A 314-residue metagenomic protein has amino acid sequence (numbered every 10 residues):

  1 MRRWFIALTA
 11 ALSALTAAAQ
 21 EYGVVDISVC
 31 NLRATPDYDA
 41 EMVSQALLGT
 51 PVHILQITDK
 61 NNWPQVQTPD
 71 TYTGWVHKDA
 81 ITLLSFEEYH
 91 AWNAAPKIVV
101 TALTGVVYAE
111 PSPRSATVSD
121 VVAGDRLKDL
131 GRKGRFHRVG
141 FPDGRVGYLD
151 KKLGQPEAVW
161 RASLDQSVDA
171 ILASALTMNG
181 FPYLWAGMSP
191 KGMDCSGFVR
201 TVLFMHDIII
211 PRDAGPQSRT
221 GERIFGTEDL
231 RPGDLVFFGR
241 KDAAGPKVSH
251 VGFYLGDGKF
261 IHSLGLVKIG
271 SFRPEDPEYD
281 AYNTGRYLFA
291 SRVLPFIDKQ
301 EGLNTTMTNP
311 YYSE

Functional and structural regions predicted by a protein language model:
W4-S13: Sec-dependent N-terminal signal peptides
A14-A18: N-terminal signal peptide c-region/cleavage motif recognized by signal peptidases
Q20-E21, I27, D37, P51-H53 (+7 more regions): Boundary regions of SH3-family modules and the immediately adjacent low-complexity/disordered segments in eukaryotic
E21-L32, A94-V106, L203-P216: Short, basic/aromatic beta-hairpin or loop at an interaction surface
T35-L48, A109-A123: SH3/SH3-like (including bacterial SH3b) beta-barrel domains that bind proline-rich motifs or cell-wall ligands
T50, D125, G233-D234: Structural motif
L83, G105, P113-S115, Q155 (+3 more regions): Aromatic- and glycine-rich peptidoglycan recognition patches
P182-G197, T201-P232: Catalytic cysteine-centered active-site loop
